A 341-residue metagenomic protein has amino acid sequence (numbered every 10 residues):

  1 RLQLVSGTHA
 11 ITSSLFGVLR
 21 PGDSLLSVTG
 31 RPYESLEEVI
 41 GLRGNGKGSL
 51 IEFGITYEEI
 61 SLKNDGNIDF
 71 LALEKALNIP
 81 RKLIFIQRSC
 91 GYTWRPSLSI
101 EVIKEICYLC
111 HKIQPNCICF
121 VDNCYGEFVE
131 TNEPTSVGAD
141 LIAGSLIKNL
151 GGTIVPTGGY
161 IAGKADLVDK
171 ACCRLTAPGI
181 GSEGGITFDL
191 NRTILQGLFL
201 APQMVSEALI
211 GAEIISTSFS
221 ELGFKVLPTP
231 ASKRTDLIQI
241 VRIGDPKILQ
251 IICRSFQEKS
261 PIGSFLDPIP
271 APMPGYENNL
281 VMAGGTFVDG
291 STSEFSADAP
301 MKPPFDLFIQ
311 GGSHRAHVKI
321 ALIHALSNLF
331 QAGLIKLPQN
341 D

Functional and structural regions predicted by a protein language model:
R1: Glycine-rich active-site/cofactor-binding loop and its immediate structural neighborhood
V5-I210, S216-F219, G223-L227, A316-D341: Conserved PLP-enzyme active-site core in the AAT-like
S220-N340: Conserved C-terminal alpha-helix-loop-beta "cap" of PLP-dependent enzymes that closes/shapes the active-site mouth
